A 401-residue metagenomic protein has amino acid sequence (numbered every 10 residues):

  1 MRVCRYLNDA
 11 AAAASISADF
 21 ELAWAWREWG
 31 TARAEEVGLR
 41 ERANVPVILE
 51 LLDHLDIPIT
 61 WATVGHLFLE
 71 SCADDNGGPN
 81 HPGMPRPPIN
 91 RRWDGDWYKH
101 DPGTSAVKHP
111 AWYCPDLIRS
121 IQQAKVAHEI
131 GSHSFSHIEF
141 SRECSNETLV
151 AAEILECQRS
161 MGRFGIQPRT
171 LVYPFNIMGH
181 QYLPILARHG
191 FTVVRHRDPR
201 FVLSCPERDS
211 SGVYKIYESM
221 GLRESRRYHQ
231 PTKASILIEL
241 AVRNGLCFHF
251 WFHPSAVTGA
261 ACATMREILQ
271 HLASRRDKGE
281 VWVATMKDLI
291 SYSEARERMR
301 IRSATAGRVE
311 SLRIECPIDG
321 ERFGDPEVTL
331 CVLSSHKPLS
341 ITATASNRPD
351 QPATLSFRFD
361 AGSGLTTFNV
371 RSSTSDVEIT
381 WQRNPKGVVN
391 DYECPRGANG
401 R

Functional and structural regions predicted by a protein language model:
M1-T170, F175-K215, Q230-F250, V257-R401: Catalytic alpha-helical scaffold of carbohydrate-active enzymes acting on polysaccharides/glycoconjugates
E218-M220, F252: Active-site donor-binding loop signature of nucleotide-sugar glycosyltransferases
M220-Q230: C-terminal amphipathic alpha-helical segment
R223, S255-T258: Short acidic, S/G/P-rich loop/turn micro-motifs used as interaction or catalytic elements
